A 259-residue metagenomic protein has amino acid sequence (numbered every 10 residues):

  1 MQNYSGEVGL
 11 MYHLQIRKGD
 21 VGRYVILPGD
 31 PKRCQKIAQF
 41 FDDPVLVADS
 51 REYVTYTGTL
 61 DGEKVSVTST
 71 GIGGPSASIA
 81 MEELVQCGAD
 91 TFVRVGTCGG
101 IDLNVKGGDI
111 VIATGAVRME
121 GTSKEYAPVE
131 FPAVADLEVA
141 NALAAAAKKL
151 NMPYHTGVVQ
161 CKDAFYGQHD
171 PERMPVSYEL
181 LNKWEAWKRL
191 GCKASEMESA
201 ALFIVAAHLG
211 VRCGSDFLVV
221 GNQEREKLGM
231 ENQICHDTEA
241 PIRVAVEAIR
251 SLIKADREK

Functional and structural regions predicted by a protein language model:
M1-A142: Metabolite-binding pocket within alpha/beta catalytic cores that recognizes anionic/polar moieties
P28-K32, I72-I79, C87, V105 (+6 more regions): Conserved active-site and cofactor/substrate-binding residues in soluble primary-metabolism enzymes
P44-D49, N151-V158, K254-K259: Flexible, glycine/charged-enriched surface loops at secondary-structure junctions
D90-T91, K193, R212: Short acidic/polar active-site loop segments enriched in Thr and Asp
A133-G191: Active-site rim beta-loop-alpha module in soluble metabolic enzymes
A142-L150, V205, V244-A255: Generic non-transmembrane alpha-helical segments
A200-I234: Zn-dependent metallopeptidase/amidohydrolase metal-coordination segment
Q223-K259: His/Asp/Glu-rich mid-to-C-terminal helical/loop segments that flank catalytic regions of hydrolases
